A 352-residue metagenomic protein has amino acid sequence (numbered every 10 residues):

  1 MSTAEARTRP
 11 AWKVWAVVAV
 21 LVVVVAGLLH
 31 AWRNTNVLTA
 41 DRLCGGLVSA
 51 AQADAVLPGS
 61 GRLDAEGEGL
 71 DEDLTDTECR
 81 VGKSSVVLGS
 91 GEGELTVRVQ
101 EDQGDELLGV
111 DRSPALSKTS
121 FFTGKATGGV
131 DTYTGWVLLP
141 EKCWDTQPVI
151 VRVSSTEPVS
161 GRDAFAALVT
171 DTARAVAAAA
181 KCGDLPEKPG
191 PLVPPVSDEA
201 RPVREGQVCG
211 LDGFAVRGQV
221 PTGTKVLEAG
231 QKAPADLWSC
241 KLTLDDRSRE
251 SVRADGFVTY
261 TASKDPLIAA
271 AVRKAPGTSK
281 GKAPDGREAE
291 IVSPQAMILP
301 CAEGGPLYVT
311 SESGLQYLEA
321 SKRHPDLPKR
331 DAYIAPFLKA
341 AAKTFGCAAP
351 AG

Functional and structural regions predicted by a protein language model:
S2, S49, L139-K142, S263-D265 (+1 more regions): Alpha-helix initiation/capping motif
T3-W32: Hydrophobic membrane-insertion alpha-helices, especially the h-region of bacterial N-terminal signal peptides
H30-R112, D184-D245, P325-P328, L338-G352: Extracytoplasmic low-complexity, Pro/Thr/Ser/Ala/Gly-rich segments that lie immediately after a secretion/anchoring
G89, E94, Q147-V151, E250-D255: Short, well-ordered strand-loop elements centered on a beta-strand within folded domains, enriched for acidic residues
E92-G104, F165-T172, K188, P194-P195 (+3 more regions): Post-signal/leader-peptide non-cytosolic segments of secretory proteins
E92-L139: N-terminal low-complexity, intrinsically disordered segments
G124-C182, S279-G352: A short, solvent-exposed beta-edge/loop patch
A229-L318: Intrinsically disordered, low-complexity segments enriched in Gly and acidic/Ser/Thr residues that form flexible
